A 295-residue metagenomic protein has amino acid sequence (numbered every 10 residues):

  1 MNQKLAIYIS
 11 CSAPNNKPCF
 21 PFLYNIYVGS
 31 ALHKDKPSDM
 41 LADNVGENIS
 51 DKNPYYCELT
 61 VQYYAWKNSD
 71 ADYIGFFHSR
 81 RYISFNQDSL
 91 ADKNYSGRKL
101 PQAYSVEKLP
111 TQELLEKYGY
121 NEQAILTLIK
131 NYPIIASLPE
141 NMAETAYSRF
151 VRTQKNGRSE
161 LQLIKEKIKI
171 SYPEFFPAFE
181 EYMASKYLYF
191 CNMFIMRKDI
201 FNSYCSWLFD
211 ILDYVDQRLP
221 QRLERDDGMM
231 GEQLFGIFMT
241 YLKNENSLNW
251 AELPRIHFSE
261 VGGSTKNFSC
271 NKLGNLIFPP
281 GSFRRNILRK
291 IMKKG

Functional and structural regions predicted by a protein language model:
M1-G295: ER/Golgi luminal nucleotide-sugar-dependent glycosyltransferases, focusing on the catalytic module
